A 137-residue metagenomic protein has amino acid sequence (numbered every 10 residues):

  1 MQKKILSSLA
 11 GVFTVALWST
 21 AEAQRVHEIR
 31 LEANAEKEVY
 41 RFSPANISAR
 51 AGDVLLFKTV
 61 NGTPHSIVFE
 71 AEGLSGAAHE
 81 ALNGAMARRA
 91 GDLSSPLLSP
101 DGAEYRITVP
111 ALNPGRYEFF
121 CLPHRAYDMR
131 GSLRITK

Functional and structural regions predicted by a protein language model:
M1-L9: Bacterial N-terminal signal peptides that target proteins for export
S8-A16: Bacterial N-terminal signal peptides
A21-K137: Extracytoplasmic copper-binding redox domains, predominantly the cupredoxin/blue-copper superfamily
